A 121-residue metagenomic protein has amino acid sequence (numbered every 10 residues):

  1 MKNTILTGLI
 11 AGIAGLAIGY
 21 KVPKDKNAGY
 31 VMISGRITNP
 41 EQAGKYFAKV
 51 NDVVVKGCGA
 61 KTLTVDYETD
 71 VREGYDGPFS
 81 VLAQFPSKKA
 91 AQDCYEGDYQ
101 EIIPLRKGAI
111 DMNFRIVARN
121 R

Functional and structural regions predicted by a protein language model:
I5-Q92, R119-R121: Short S/T/G/P-rich N-terminal loop/turn motif that feeds into the first structured element of a domain
F47, Y95, R106-K107: Short, flexible helix/strand-to-coil boundary loops that buttress conserved ligand/catalytic motifs in alpha/beta
V55-G59, E96-Q100, P104: Sec-exported extracytoplasmic/periplasmic mature domains
Y99-I116: Short arginine-rich
